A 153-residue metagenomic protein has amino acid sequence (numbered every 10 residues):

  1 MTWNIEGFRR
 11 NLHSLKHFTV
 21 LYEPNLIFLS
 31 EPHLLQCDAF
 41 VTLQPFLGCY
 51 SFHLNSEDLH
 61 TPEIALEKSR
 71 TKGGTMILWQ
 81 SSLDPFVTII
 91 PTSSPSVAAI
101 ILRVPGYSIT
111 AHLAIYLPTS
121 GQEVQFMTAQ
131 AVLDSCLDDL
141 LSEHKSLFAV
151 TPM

Functional and structural regions predicted by a protein language model:
M1-M153: A shared catalytic/ligand-binding motif for oxyanion handling
